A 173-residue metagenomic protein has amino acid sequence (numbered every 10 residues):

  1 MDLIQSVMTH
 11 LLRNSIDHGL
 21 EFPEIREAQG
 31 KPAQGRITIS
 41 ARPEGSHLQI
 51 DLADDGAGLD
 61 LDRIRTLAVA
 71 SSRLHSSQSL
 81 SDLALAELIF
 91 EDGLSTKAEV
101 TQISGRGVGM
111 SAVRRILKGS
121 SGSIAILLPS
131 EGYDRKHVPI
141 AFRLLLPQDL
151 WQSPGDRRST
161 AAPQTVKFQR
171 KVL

Functional and structural regions predicted by a protein language model:
D2, V7-L173: Conserved glycine-centered short motifs in functionally critical loops
